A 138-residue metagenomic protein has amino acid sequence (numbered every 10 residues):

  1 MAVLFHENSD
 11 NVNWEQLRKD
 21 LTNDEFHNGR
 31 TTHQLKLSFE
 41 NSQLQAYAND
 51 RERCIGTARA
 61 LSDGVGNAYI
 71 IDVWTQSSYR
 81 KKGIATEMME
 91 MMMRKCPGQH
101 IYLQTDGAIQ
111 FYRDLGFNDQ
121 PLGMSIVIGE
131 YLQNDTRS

Functional and structural regions predicted by a protein language model:
M1-T32, G123, Q133-S138: Short amphipathic alpha-helix that is part of the acyltransferase structural core
R18-T22, D72-S77: Short, basic, glycine/proline-bearing loop/turn elements
T31-Q34, E87-M91, Q110-Y112: A generic local structural motif
H33-W74: A conserved beta-strand-loop-helix scaffold within acyl/acetyltransferase catalytic domains
Q45, P97-I101: Short active-site oxyanion
T75, K81-R94: Conserved acetyl-CoA-binding loop-helix of GNAT-fold acetyltransferases
I101-Y131: Conserved active-site alpha-helix within GNAT-family acetyltransferase domains
